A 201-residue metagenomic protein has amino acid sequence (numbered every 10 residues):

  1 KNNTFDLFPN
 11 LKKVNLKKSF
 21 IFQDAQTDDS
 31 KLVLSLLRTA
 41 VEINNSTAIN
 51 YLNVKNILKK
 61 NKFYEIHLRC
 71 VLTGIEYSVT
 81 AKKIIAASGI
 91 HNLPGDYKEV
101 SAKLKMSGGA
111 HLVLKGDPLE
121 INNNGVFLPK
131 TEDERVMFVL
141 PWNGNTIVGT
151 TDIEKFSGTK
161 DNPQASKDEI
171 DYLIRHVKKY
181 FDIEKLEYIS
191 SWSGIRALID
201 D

Functional and structural regions predicted by a protein language model:
K1-E42, I57-K62, N143: Flavin (FAD/FMN) cofactor-binding and adjacent substrate-gating region of FAD-dependent oxidoreductase domains
S19-F20, I66, L112: Well-ordered beta-strand positions enriched in small/hydrophobic/aromatic, beta-favoring residues
T27, K31, I49, A165-D168 (+1 more regions): Conserved active-site and cofactor/substrate-binding residues in soluble primary-metabolism enzymes
I43-V54: A conserved beta-strand/loop element that lines the FAD pocket in flavoprotein oxidoreductases
V54-I57, F138-V139: A structural signal for short hydrophobic beta-strand segments in well-ordered beta-sheet cores
I57-V79, I84: Conserved beta-strand-loop-beta-strand element in the redox core of flavoprotein oxidoreductases
S78-V79, A86-D201: Active-site substrate-recognition segment that forms the wall of the catalytic cavity or substrate channel
